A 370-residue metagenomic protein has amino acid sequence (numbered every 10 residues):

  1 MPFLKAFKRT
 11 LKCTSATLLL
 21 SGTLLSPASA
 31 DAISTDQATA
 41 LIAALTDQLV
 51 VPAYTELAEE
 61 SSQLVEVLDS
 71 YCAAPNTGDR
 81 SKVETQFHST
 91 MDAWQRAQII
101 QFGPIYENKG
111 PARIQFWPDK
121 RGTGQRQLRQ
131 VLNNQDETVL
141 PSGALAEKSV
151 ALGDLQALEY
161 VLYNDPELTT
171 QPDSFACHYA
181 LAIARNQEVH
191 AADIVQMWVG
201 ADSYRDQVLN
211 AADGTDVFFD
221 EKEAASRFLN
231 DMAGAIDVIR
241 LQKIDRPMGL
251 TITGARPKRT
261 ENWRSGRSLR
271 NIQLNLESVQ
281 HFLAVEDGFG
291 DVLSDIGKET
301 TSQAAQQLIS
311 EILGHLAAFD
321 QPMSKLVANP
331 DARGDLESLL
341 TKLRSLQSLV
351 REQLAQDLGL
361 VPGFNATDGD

Functional and structural regions predicted by a protein language model:
P2-A16: Bacterial N-terminal signal peptides that target proteins for export
L20-S29: C-terminal segment of classical bacterial N-terminal signal peptides
A32-D370: Mature extracytoplasmic or organellar-lumen-exposed domains after removal of signal/transit peptides
